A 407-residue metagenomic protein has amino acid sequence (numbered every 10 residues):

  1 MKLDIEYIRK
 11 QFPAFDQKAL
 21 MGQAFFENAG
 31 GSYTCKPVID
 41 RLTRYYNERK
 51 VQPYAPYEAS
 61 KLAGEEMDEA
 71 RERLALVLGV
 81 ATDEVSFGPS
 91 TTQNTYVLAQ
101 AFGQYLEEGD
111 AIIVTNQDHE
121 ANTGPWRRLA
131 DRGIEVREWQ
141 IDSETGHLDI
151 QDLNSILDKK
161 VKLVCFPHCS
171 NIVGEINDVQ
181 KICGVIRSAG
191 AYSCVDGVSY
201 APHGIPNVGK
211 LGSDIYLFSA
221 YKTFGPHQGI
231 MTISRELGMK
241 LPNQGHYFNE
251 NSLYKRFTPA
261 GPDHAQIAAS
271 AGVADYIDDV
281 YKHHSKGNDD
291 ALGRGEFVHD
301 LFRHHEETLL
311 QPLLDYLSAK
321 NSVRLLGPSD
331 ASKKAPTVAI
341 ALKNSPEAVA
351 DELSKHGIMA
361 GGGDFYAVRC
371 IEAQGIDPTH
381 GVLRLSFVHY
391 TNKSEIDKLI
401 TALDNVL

Functional and structural regions predicted by a protein language model:
M1-L407: Pyridoxal 5′-phosphate
